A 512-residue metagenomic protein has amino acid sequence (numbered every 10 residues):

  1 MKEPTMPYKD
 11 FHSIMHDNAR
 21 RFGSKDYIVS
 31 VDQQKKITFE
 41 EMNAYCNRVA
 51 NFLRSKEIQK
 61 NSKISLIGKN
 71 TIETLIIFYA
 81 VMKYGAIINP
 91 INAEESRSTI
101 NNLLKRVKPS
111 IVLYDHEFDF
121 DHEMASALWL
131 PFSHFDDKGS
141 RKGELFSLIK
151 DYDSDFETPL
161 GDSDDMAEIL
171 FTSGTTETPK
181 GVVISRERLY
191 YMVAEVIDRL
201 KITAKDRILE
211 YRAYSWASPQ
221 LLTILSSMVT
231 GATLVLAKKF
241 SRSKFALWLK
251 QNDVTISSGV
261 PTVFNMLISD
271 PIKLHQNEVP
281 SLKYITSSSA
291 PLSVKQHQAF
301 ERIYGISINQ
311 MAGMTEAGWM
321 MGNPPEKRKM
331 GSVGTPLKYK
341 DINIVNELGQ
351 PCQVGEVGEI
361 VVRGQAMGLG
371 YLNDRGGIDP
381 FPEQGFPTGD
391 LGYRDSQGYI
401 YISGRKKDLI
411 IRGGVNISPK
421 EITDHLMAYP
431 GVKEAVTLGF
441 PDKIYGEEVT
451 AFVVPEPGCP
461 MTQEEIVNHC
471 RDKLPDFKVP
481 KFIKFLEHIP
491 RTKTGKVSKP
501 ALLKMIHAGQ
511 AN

Functional and structural regions predicted by a protein language model:
G23-D26, Y152-F171, T178, K201-R207: Conserved pre-ATP/AMP-binding loop-to-beta segment of ANL
K36-E40, A167-Y191: Conserved AMP-binding A3 loop
A50-E95, N416: Conserved AMP-binding/adenylate-forming
T74, E95, V112-Y114, S257 (+7 more regions): AMP-binding/adenylate-forming catalytic core of the ANL superfamily
E117-S163, P271: ANL superfamily adenylate-forming
Y190-R207, S215-I256, D270: Conserved AMP-binding/adenylation subdomain of ANL enzymes
Q251-G259, S269-M330, D341: Gly/Ser/Thr-rich phosphate-binding loop
T335-Y339, Q350-P380, I417: Conserved ATP/PPi-binding loop(s) of AMP-dependent carboxylate-activating enzymes
